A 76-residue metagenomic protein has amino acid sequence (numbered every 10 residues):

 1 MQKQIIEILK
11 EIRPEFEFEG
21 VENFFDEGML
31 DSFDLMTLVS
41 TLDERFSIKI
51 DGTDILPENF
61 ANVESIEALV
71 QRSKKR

Functional and structural regions predicted by a protein language model:
M1-E17, A68-R76: Thiotemplate assembly-line natural product biosynthesis machinery
V21-D31, D54-N62: Glycine-rich loop motifs involved in handling phospho/adenylate chemistry
M36: Conserved catalytic core of two-component sensor histidine kinases
V39: Aromatic/hydrophobic pocket-lining residues that form π-stacking "cages" and hydrophobic walls in ligand
D51-R76: C-terminal structural segments of small proteins and small subunits
